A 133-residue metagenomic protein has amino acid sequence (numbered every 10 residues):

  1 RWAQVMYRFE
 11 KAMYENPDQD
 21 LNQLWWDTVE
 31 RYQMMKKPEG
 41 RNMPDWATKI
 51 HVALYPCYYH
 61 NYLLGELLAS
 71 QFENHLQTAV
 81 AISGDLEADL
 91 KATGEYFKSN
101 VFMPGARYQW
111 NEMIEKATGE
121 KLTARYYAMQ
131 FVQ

Functional and structural regions predicted by a protein language model:
W2-Q133: C-terminal, non-catalytic "cap/extension" segments appended to globular domains
